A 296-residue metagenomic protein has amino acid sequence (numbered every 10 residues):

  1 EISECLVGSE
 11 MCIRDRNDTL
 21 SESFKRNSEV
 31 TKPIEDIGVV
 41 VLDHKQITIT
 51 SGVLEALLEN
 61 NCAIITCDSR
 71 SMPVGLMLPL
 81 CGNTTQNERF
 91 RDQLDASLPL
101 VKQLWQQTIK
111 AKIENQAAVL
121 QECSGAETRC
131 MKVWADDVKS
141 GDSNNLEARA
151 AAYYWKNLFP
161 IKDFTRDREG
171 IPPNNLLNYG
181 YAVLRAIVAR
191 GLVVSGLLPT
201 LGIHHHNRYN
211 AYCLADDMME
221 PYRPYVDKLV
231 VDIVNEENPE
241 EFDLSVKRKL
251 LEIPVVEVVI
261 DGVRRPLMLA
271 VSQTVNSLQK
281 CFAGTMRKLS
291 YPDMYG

Functional and structural regions predicted by a protein language model:
E1-I13: Single conserved hydrophobic/aromatic residue that forms the stacking wall/gate of nucleotide- or nucleobase-binding
R14, K32-I34, E169: Solvent-exposed alpha-helices and their adjacent loops that cap or buttress functional pockets in soluble metabolic
D18-S21: Hydrophobic residues embedded in beta-strands of well-ordered beta-sheets
F24-S28: A structural micro-motif at secondary-structure boundaries
V30-T85: Glycine/small-residue-rich interface belts in oligomeric ring/scaffold proteins and their assembly partners
E59, S71-G296: Active-site helix-to-loop segments that bind/position phosphate- or nucleotide-bearing substrates and donors across
